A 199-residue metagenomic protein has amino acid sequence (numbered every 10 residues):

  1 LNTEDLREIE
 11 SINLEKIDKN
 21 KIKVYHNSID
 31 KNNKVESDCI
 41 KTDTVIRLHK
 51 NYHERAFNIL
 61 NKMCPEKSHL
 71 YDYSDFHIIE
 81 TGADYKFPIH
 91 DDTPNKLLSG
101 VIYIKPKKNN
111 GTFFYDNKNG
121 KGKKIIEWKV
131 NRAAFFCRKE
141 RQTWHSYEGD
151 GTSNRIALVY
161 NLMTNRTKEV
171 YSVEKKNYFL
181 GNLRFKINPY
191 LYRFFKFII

Functional and structural regions predicted by a protein language model:
L1-K67: Non-heme Fe(II)/2-oxoglutarate
K34-I40, T81, D116-K118: Short glycine/proline-rich turn/loop motifs
A56, L60, F76-I78, T112 (+1 more regions): Hydrophobic beta-strand residues in large extracellular and virion-surface proteins
P65-H77: A short coil-to-beta-strand element that immediately follows conserved catalytic motifs
H77-T93: Conserved short histidine dyad/triad with adjacent acidic residue
D84-Y85, P94-K96, K107-I199: Catalytic core of Fe(II)/2-oxoglutarate
G100: Substrate-binding/active-site groove segments that recognize and process beta-1,4-linked N-acetyl-hexosamine
